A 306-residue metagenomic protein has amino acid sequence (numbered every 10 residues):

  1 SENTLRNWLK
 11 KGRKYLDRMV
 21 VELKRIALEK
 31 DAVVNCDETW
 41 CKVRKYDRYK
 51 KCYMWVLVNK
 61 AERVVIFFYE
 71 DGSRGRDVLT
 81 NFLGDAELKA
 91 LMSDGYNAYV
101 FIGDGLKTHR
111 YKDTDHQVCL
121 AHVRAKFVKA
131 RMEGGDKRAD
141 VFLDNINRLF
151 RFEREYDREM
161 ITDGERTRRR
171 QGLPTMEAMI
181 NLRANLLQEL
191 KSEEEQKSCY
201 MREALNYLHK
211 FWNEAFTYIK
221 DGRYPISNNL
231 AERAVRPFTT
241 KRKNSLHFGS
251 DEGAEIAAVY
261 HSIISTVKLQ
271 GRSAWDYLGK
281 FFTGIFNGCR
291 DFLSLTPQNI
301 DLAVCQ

Functional and structural regions predicted by a protein language model:
S1-Q306: Catalytic center-proximal scaffold of phosphoryl-transfer enzymes
